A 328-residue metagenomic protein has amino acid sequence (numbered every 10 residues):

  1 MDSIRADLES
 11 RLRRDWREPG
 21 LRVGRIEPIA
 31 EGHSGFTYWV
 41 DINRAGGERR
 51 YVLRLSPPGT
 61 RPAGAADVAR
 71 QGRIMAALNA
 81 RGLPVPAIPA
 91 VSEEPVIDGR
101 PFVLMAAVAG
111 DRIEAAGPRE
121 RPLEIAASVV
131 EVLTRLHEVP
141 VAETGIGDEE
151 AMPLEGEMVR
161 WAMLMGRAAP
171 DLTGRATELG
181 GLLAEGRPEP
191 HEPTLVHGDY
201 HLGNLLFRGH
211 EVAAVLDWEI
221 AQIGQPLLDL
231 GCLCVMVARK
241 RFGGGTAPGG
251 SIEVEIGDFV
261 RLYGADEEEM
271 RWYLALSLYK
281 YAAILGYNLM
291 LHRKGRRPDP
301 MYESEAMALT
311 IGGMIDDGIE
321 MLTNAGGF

Functional and structural regions predicted by a protein language model:
M1-P19: Juxta-kinase regulatory segment immediately upstream of eukaryotic protein kinase catalytic domains
E27-E192: ATP-binding pocket architecture of kinase catalytic cores
P193-L195, A213: Conserved protein kinase catalytic-loop anchor
L195-H197, L202: Catalytic-loop of the protein kinase fold
L216-A221: Activation of the activation-loop gatekeeper triad in protein kinase-fold domains
L228-A265, S277-G295: Active-site activation/catalytic loop segments of kinase-like enzymes and analogous catalytic loops in related
I284-F328: Helical subdomain adjoining the active site within ATP-dependent kinase catalytic cores
